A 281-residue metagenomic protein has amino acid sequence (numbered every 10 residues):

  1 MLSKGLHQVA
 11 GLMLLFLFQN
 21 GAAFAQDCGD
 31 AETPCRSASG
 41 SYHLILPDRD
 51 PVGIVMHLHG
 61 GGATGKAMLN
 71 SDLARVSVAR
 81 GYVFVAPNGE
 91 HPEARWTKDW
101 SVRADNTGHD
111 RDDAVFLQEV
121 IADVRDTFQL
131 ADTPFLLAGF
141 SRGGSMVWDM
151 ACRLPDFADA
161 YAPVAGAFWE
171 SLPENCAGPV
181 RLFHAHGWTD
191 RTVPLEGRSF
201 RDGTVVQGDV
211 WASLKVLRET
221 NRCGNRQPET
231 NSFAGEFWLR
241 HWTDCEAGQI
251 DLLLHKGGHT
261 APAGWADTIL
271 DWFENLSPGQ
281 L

Functional and structural regions predicted by a protein language model:
M1-A10: Bacterial N-terminal signal peptides that target proteins for export
A10-Q19: Bacterial N-terminal signal peptides
G21-A25: Sec/Tat signal peptide C-region and signal peptidase I cleavage site
D27-L136, M146-D149, R153: Serine-hydrolase catalytic machinery in alpha/beta-hydrolase-like enzymes
M56-L58, V164, H255: Alpha/beta-hydrolase
G61, W188-R191, L195-R198, K256-G258: Acidic beta-to-alpha connecting loop that harbors the catalytic carboxylate
T133-V180, R191: Primarily recognizes the serine-hydrolase "nucleophile elbow" in alpha/beta-hydrolase and SGNH/GDSL folds
R181-A185, G208, R218-L281: C-terminal catalytic histidine-bearing segment of alpha/beta-hydrolase fold enzymes
